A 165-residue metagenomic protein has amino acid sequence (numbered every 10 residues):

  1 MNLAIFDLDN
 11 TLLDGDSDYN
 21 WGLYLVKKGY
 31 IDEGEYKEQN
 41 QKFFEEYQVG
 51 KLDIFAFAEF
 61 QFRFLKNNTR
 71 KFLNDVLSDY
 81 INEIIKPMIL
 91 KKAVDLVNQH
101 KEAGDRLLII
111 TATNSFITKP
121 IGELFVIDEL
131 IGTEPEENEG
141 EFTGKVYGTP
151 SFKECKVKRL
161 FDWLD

Functional and structural regions predicted by a protein language model:
M1, D75, N82-D165: C-terminal cap/substrate-recognition subdomain and adjoining C-terminal extension of metal-dependent phosphatase-like
M1-V49: Active-site neighborhood of HAD-like aspartate-dependent phosphohydrolases
L13, D53, I109-I110: Short, surface-exposed helix-loop/turn micro-motifs enriched in polar/charged residues
D16, N68, C155: Conserved active-site and cofactor/substrate-binding residues in soluble primary-metabolism enzymes
Y24-L25, F43-E46, F60, F64 (+3 more regions): Residues that form generic nucleotide/phosphate-binding pockets
F44-V49, I54-R70, D128-E136: Short, compositionally biased "basic patch" segments
A56-K92: Metal-dependent phosphoesterase signature
